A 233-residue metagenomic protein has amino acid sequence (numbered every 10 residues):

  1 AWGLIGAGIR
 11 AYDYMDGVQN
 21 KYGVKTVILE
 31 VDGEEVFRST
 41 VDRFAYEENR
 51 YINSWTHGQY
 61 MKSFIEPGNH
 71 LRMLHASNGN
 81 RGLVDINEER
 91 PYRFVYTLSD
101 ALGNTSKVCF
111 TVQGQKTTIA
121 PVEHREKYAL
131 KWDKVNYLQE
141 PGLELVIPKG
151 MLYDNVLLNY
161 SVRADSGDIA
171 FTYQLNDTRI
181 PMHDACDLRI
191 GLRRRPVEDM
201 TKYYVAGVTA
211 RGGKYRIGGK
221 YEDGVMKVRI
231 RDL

Functional and structural regions predicted by a protein language model:
A1, P121-N155: Compositionally biased low-complexity segments at domain edges in trafficked proteins and select soluble regulators
W2-E30, R93, R179-R189: Contiguous beta-strand segments within globular domains
M15-G17, S99-K107, G212: Short acidic/polar inter-strand loop motif in beta-rich domains
G23-N87, R216-R231: Exoplasmic/lumenal beta-rich domain surfaces
R90-D100, L233: Short, aromatic- and glycine-rich surface loops/edge beta-strands on solvent-exposed regions
R93, A101-Y128: Short beta-strand elements
A120-K131, L158-T209: Proteolytic processing hotspots in large secreted/extracellular or virion-associated proteins and select intracellular
H124-E140, R195-L233: Proteolytic cleavage junctions
